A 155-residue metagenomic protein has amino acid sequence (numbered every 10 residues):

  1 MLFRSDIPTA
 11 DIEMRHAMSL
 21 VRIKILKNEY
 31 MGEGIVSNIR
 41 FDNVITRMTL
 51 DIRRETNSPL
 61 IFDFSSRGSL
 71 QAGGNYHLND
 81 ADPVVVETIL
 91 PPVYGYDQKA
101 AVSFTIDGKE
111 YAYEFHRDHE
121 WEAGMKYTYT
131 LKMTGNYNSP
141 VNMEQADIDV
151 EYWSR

Functional and structural regions predicted by a protein language model:
M1-R155: Extracytoplasmic cysteine-anchoring/structural motifs
